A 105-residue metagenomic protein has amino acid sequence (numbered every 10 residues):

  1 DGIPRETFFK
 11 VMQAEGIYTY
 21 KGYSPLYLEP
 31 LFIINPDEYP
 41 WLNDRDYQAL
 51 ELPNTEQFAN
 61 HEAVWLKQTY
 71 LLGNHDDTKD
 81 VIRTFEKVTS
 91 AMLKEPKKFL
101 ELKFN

Functional and structural regions predicted by a protein language model:
D1-A49, K103-N105: Conserved PLP-binding catalytic core of the aspartate aminotransferase-like
I34-N105: PLP-dependent enzyme catalytic core of the Aspartate aminotransferase-like
